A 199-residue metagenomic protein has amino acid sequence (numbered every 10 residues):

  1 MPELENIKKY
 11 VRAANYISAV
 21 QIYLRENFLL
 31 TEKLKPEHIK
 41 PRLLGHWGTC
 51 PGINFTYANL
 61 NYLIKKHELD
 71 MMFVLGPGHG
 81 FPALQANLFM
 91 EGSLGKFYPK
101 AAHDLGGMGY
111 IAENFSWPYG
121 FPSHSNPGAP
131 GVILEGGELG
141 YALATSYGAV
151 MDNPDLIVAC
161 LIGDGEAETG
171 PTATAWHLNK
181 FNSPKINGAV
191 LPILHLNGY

Functional and structural regions predicted by a protein language model:
M1-L30, P36: Amphipathic alpha-helical packing elements
K9, Y16, D70-F73, I157-C160 (+1 more regions): Beta-sheet entry/capping signal
K9, Y16-S18, G107, W117 (+1 more regions): Low-complexity, compositionally biased segments
F28-P184: Cofactor-binding active-site loop characterized by glycine-rich and histidine/acidic residues
I193-Y199: Long, well-ordered, tryptophan-enriched scaffold segments
